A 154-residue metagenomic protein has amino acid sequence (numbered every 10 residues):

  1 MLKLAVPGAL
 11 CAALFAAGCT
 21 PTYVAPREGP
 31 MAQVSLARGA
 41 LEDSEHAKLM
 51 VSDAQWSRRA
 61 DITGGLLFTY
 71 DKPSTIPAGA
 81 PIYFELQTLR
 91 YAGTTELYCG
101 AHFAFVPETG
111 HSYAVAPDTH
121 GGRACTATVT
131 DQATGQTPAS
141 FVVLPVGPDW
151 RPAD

Functional and structural regions predicted by a protein language model:
M1-P21: Sec-dependent bacterial lipoprotein signal peptides
C19-P107, S112-D154: Short loop/turn and low-complexity linker motifs enriched in small/turn-promoting residues
